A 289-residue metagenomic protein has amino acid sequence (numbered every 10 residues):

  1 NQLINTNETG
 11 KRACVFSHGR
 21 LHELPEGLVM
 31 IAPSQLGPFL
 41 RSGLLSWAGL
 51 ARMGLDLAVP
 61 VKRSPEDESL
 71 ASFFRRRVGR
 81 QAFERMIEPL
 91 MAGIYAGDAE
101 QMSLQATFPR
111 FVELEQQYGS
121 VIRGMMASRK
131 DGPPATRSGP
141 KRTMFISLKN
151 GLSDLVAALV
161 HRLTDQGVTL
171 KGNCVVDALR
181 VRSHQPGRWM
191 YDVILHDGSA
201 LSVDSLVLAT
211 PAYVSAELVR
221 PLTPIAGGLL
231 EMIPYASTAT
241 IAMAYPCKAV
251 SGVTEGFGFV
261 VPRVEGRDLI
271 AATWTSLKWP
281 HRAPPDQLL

Functional and structural regions predicted by a protein language model:
N1-F16, H22, Q81-R85, G227 (+2 more regions): A short alpha-helix-loop-beta-strand transition element characteristic of N-terminal alpha/beta dinucleotide-binding
N1-V61: Dinucleotide-binding Rossmann-like beta1-alpha1 core, especially the glycine-rich loop that anchors the ADP
R12, A32, L36, A51-A178 (+2 more regions): Active-site/ligand-binding neighborhood in enzyme catalytic cores
C14, F145, A242, L289: Short aromatic/hydrophobic contact patches that present stacked aromatics for nucleic-acid/ligand binding
C14-V15, E23, A32, G93-M102 (+3 more regions): Short catalytic/ligand-binding loop motif for oxyanion handling, primarily in non-cytosolic enzymes, centered on
G172-L288: Mid-domain catalytic core of redox enzymes that form a hydrophobic substrate pocket/lid adjacent to a catalytic redox
